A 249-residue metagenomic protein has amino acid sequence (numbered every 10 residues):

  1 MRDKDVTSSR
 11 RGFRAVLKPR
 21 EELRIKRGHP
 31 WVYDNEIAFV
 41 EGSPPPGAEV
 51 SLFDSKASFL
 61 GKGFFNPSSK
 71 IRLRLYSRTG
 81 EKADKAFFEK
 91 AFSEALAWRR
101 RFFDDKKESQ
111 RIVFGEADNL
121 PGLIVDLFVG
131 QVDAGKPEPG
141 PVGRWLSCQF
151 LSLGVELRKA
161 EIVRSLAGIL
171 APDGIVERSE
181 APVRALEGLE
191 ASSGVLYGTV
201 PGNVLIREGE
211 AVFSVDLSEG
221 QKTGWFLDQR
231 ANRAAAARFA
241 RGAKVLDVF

Functional and structural regions predicted by a protein language model:
M1-V129, P137-G140: Non-catalytic accessory regions of SAM-dependent methyltransferases
P67-R74, Q149-L166: Extended active-site and interfacial segments that coordinate phosphate-rich ligands in large catalytic machineries
Q110, G143-R144, A243: Nucleotide donor/acceptor-binding cores
G115-L120, I124-G135, P139-V142, E156-W225: Non-catalytic substrate-recognition/targeting regions of SAM-dependent transferases
D133-G135, L146-L151: Short, well-ordered beta-strand elements
V204, D216, A235-G242: Glycine-rich helix-loop-beta junction characteristic of Rossmann-like nucleotide cofactor-binding loops
F213, N232, F249: Conserved hydrophobic/aromatic pocket- or pore-lining residues that grip, position, or stack substrates in active sites
G242-F249: Conserved class I S-adenosyl-L-methionine
